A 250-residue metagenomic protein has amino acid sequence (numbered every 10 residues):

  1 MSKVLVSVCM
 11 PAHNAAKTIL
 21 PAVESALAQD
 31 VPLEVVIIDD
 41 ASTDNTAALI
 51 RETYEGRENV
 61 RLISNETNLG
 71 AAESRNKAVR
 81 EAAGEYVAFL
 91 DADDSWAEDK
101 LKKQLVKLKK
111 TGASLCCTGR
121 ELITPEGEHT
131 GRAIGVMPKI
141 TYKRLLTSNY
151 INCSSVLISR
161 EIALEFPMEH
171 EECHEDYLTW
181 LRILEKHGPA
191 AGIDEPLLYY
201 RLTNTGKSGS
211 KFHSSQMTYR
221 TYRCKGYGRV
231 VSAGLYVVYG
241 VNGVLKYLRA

Functional and structural regions predicted by a protein language model:
M1-S25: N-proximal low-complexity "stem/linker" segments adjacent to membrane-targeting elements
V4-S7, E34, L178: Cell-envelope/extracellular polymer assembly enzymes that use nucleotide-activated donors
E24-L33: Short, acidic, metal-binding catalytic loop of nucleotide-sugar glycosyltransferases
S25, D39-L49, T67-L69, D91: A conserved acidic beta->alpha catalytic loop
N65-A82, K103: Glycine-rich, basic loop-to-helix element that forms the pyrophosphate-binding segment of sugar-nucleotide handling
V87: Short aromatic/hydrophobic "clamp" motif used to bind/position activated sugar donors
D99-T130: Conserved donor NDP-sugar-binding/catalytic core segment of glycosyltransferases
G135-H213, T221: Conserved nucleotide-sugar donor-binding catalytic segment
